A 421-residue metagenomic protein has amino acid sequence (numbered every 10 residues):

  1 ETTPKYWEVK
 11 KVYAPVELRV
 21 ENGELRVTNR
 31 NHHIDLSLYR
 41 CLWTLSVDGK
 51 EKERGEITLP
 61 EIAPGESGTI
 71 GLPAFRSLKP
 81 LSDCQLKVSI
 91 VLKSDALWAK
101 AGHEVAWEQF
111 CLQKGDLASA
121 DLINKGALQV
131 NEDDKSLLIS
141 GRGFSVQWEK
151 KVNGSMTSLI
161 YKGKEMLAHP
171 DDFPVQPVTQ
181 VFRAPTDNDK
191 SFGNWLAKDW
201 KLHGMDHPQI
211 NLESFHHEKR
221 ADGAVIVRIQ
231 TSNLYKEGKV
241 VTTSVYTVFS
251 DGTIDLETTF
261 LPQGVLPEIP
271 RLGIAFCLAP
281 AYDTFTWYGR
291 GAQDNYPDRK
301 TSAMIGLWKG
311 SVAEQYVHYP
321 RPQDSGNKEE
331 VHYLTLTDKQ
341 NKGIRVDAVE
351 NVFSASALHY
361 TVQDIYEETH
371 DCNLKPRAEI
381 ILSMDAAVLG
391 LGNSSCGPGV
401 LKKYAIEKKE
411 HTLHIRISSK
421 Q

Functional and structural regions predicted by a protein language model:
E1-N22, H32-S37, L42, S46-E51: Extended substrate-binding grooves/exosites of carbohydrate-active enzymes
E24-H32, T259, R416: Short edge beta-strand/loop segments characteristic of extracellular beta-sandwich folds
N31-D35, S94, G264-V265: Short, acidic/polar linear motifs in exposed loop/turn regions
L38, L45-I57, H103-E104, G238-K239 (+1 more regions): Short beta-strand and strand-turn-strand segments in soluble, beta-rich domains
T44-E56, D95-W98, A279-Y288: Short aromatic-acidic-glycine turn motif
G49-C84, I90, W98: Intrinsically disordered, low-complexity Pro/Gly/Ser/Thr-rich segments with frequent PxxP/GP/PP motifs and embedded
F75-S82, A96, F110-Q421: Beta-strand/loop-rich accessory regions of lumenal/periplasmic or secreted enzymes, predominantly carbohydrate-active
